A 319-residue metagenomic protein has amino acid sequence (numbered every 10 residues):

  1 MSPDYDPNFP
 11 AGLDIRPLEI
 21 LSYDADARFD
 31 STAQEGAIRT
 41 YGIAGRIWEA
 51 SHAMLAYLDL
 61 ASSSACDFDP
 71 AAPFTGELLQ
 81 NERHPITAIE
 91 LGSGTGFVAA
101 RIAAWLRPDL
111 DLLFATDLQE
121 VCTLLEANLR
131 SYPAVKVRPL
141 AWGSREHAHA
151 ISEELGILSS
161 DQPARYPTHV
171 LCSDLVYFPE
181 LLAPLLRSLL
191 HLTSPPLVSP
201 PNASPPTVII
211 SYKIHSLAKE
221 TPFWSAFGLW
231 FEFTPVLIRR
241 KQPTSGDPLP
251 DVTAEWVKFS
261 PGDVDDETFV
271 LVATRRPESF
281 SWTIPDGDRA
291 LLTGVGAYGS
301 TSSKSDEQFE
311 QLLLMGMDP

Functional and structural regions predicted by a protein language model:
M1-P319: S-adenosylmethionine-dependent methyltransferases
